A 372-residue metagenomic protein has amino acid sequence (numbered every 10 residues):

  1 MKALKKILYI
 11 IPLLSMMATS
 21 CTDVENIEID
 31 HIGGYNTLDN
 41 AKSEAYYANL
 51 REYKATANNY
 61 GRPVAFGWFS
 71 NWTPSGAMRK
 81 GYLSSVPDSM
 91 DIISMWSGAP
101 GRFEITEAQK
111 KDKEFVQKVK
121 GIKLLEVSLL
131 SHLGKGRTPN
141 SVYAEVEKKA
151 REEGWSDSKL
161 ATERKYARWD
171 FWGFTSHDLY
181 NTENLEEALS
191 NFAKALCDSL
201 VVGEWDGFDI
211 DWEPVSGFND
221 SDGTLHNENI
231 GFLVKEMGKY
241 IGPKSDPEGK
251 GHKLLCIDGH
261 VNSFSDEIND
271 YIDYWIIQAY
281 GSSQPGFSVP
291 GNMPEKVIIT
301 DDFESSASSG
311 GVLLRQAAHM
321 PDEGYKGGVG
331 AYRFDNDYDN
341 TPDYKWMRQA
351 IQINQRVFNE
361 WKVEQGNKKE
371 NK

Functional and structural regions predicted by a protein language model:
M1-K6, I11-T56: Bacterial Sec-dependent N-terminal signal peptides
K2-A3, T56-N59, V116, P247 (+1 more regions): A general structural signal for short secondary-structure junctions and capping/turn motifs
A3-L4, T162, E360: Intrinsically disordered, low-complexity sequence elements enriched in Ser/Thr/Gly/Pro
Y9, L13, R151, A193 (+6 more regions): Generic surface-pattern signal
D39-Y46, L185, N340-D343: Intrinsic-disorder-associated interaction segments
Y47-A57, I268, Y344-V357: Generic hydrophobic, helix-prone segments enriched in Leu/Val/Ile
G61-G310, K326, T341-P342, W346-Q349: Chitinase-like catalytic core of GlcNAc-active glycosidases
G291, K296-K372: C-terminal active-site rim and adjoining tail of enzyme catalytic domains
